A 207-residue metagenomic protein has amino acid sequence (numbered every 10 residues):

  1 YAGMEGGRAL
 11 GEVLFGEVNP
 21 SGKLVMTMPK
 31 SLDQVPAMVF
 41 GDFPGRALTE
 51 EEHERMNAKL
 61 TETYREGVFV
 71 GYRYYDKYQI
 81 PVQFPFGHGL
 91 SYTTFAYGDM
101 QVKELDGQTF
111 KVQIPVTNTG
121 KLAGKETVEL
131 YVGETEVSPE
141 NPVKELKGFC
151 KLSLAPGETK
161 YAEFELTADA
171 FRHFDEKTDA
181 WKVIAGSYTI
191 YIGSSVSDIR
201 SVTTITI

Functional and structural regions predicted by a protein language model:
Y1-K125, A185, T189-G193, I199: Secreted, periplasmic, or luminal enzymes acting at the cell surface/secretory milieu
E104-D106, L152-P156, V183: Hydrophobic beta-strand core residues of beta-sandwich domains
T109-K111, T159-E163, R200-V202: Intrinsic-disorder/low-complexity, polar/charged segments enriched in Ser/Thr/Lys/Arg/Asp/Glu/Gln
T117-T119, G133, E165-D169, T206: Solvent-exposed residues in well-ordered beta-strands and their adjoining turns, especially edge/terminal strands
K121-S138, K144-L146: Short acidic, flexible loop segments centered on an aromatic residue
S138-E176: Intrinsically disordered, low-complexity Pro/Gly/Ser/Thr-rich segments with frequent PxxP/GP/PP motifs and embedded
T167-I207: Terminal connector regions
